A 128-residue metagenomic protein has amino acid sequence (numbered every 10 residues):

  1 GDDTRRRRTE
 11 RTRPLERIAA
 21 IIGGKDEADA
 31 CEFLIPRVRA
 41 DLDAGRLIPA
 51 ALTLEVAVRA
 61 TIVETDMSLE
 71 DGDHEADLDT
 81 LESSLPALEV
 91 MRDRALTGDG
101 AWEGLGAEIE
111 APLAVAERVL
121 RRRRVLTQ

Functional and structural regions predicted by a protein language model:
G1-A28: Helix-loop junctions and short alpha-helical segments
C31-L34: Accessory, solvent-exposed terminal regions and/or long lumenal/extracellular loops of proteins
V38-R39: Conserved small-residue packing positions in alpha-helical repeats and bundles
L42-D43, P49: Hydrophobic/aromatic side-chain positions at a characteristic register within alpha-helices of tetratricopeptide repeats
P49-A50, A57: Solenoid-repeat scaffolds in large eukaryotic assemblies
A60-T61, D99: Alpha-helical junction/boundary sensor with strong preference for TPR arrays
D73-Q128: Long, charged low-complexity segments
